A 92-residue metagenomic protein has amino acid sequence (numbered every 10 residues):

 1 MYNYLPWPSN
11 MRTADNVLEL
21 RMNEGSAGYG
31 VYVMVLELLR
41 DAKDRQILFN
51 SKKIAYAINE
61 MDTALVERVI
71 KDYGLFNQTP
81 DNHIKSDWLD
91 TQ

Functional and structural regions predicted by a protein language model:
M1-Q92: Detector for short helical micro-motifs
